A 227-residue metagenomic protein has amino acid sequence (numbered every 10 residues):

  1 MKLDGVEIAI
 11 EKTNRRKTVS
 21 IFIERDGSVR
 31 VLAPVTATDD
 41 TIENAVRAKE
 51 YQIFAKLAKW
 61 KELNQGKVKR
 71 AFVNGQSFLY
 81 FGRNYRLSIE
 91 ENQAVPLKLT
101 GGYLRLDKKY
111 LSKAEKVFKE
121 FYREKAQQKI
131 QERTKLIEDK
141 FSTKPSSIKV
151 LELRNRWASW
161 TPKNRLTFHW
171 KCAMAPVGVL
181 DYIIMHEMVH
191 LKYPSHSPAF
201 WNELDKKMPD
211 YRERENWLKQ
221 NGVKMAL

Functional and structural regions predicted by a protein language model:
M1-D181, L191-L227: Active-site-proximal or metal-binding-adjacent scaffold patches in catalytic folds
I184: Walker B beta-strand of ABC/ABC-like P-loop ATPase nucleotide-binding domains, specifically the conserved hydrophobic
E187: Walker B catalytic acidic pair
